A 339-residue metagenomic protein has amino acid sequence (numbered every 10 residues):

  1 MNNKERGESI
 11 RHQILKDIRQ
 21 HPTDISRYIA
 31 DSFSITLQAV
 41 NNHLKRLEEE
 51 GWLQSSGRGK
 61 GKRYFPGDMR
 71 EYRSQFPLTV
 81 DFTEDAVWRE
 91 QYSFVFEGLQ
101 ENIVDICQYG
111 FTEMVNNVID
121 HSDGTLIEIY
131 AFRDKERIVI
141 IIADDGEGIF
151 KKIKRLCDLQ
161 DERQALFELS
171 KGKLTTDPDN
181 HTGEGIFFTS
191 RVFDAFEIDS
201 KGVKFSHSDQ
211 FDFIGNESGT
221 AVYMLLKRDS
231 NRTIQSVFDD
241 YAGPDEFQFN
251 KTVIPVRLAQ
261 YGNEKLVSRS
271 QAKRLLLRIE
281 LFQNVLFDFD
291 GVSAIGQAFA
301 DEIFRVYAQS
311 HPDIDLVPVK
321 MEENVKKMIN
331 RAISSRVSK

Functional and structural regions predicted by a protein language model:
M1-T112, H121-G124, S236-L277, L281 (+1 more regions): Bergerat-fold GHKL ATPase/HATPase_c domain
Q54, G59-S74, V118-Q235: Conserved beta-strand-loop-beta-strand hairpin that lines the nucleotide-binding pocket of ATP/GTP-utilizing enzymes
F188, R274, E302-I303: A short acidic, amphipathic alpha-helical/loop segment
S230-N231, G262-K265, V292-I295: Short acidic, S/G/P-rich loop/turn micro-motifs used as interaction or catalytic elements
L281-A294: Short, glycine-/small-residue-enriched flexible loop/hinge segments at domain edges that mediate gating
G296-D301, K327-I329: A short acidic (Asp/Glu
F299-S310: Short, non-transmembrane amphipathic alpha-helical segments
